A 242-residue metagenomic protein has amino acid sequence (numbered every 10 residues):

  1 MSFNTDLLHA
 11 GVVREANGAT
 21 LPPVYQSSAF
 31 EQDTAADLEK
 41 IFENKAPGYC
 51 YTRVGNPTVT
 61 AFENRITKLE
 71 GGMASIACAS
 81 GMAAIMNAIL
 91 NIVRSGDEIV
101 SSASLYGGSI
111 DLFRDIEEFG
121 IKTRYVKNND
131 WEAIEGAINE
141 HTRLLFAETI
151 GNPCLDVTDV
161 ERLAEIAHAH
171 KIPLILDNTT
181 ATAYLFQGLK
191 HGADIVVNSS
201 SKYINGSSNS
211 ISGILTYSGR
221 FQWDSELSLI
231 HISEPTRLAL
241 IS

Functional and structural regions predicted by a protein language model:
M1-G48: N-terminal glycine-rich, Lys/His-bearing helix-loop that initiates the first secondary-structure elements of many
H9, S27, K190, S212-G219: Short beta-strand-to-turn element immediately C-terminal to the catalytic PLP-Schiff-base lysine in fold type I
A29-M86, G108-I116: Conserved N-terminal alpha-helix of the aminotransferase class I/II PLP-enzyme fold
N91-G107, V126: Conserved PLP-anchoring active-site segment centered on the Schiff-base-forming lysine
D111-R162: PLP-dependent aminotransferase-class I/II
I150-P173, A181-Q187: Active-site core of PLP-dependent enzymes with the aminotransferase class I/II
N198-I211, G219-L229, S233: Active-site PLP-lysine loop of aminotransferase-like
I230-S242: Single conserved hydrophobic/aromatic residue that forms the stacking wall/gate of nucleotide- or nucleobase-binding
